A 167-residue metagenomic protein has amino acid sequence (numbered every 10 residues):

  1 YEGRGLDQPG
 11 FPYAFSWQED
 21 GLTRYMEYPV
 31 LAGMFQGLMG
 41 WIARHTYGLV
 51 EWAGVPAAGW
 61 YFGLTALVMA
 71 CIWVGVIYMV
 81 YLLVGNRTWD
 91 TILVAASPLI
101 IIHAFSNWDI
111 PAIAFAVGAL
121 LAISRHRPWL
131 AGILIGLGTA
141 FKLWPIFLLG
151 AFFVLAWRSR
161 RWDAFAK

Functional and structural regions predicted by a protein language model:
Y1-V84: TM-lumen/periplasm interface segments of multi-pass membrane proteins, especially the first transmembrane helix
G37, W52-G54, Y78, L82 (+5 more regions): Extended, composition-driven regions rather than compact fold-specific motifs
V68-C71, T91-A96, I100-G118, F141 (+1 more regions): Multi-pass, polyprenyl lipid-linked donor-dependent membrane glycosyltransferases
M79, A112-P128: Specific aromatic-rich, kink-prone transmembrane helix
L83-G85, L120-H126, F153-R160: Structural signal for the C-terminal ends of transmembrane alpha-helices and the immediately following loop
L93, I133-L137, G150: Hydrophobic residues within alpha-helical transmembrane segments of multi-pass solute transporters/permease subunits
A122-G136, W162-K167: Short hydrophobic alpha-helices at membrane interfaces in multi-pass membrane enzymes
F147-K167: Perimembrane helix-loop-helix junctions
